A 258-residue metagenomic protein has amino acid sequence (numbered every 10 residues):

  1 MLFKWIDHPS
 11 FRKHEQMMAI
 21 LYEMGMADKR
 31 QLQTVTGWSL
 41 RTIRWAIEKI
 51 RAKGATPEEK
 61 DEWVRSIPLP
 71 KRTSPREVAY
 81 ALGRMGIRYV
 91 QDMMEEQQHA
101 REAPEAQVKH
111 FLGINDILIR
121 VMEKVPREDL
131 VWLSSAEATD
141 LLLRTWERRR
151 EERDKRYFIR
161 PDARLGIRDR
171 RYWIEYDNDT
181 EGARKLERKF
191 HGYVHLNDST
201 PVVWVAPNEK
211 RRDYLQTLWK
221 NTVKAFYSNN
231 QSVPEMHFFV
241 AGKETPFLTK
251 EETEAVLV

Functional and structural regions predicted by a protein language model:
M1-E102: Nuclease-adjacent, charged terminal/linker segments that flank catalytic cores
P9, E15-M18, K29, T180 (+2 more regions): Non-catalytic C-terminal interaction segments of nucleic acid-processing enzymes
G37, I167-R170, L196-T200: Short glycine/proline-enriched coil/turn segments at helix->beta-strand junctions
I43, I114, I159, L186-K189: Amphipathic coiled-coil/heptad-repeat helices and related helical stalk/stem segments that mediate oligomerization
L69-P70, Q107, E123, E128-Y172 (+1 more regions): Active-site metal-binding core of divalent-cation-utilizing nuclease and nuclease-like domains
R88-S135: Amphipathic alpha-helical dimerization/coiled-coil segments that flank or bridge DNA-binding/regulatory modules
